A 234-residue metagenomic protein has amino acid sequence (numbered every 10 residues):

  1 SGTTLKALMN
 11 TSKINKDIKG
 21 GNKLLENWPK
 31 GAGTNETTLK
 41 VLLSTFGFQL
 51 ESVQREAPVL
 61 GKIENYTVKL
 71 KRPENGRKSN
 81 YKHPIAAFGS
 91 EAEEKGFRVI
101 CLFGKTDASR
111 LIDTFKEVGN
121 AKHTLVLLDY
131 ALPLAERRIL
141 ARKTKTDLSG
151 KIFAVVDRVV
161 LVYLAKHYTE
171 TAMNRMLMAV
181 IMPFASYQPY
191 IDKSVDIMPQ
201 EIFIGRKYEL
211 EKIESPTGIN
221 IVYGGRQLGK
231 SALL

Functional and structural regions predicted by a protein language model:
S1-H83: Acidic-basic catalytic patches of nuclease active cores, encompassing PD-(D/E)XK and other metal-cofactor nuclease
L60-G61, Y66-L70, G76-R77, G96-R98 (+4 more regions): Charged, structured surface patches that assemble and position nucleic-acid processing machinery
E91, K116-G119: A general structural signal for short secondary-structure junctions and capping/turn motifs
V99-F103, S194-I197: Glycine-rich phosphate-binding "P-loop"
K105-A108, L132, P216-G218: Short beta->alpha connector loops
K105-E117: A short, acidic, amphipathic alpha-helical segment used as a generic capping/interface helix at domain edges
R175-Q227, A232-L233: Walker A/P-loop-proximal flanking segment of P-loop NTPase domains
